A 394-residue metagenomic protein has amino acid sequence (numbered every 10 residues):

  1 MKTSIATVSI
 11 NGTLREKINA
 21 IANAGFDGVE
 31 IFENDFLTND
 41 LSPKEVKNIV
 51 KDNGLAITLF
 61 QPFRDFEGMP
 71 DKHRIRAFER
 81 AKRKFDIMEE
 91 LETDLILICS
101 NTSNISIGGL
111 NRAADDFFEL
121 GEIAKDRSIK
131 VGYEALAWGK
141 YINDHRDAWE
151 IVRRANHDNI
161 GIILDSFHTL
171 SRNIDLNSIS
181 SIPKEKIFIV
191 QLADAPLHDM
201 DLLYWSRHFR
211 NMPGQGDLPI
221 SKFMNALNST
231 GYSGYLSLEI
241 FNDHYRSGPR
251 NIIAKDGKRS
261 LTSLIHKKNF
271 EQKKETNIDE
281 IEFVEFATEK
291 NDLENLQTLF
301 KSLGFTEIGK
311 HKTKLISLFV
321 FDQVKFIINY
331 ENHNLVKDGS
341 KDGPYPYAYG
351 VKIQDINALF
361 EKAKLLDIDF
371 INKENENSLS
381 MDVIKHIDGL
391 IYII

Functional and structural regions predicted by a protein language model:
M1-T93, K255-N277: N-terminal pre-domain/capping segments
T3-T7, V29-I31, I57-P62, I96-I98 (+4 more regions): Hydrophobic faces of well-ordered beta-strands that scaffold small-molecule active sites in alpha/beta enzyme cores
V8-R15, F32-P43, D65-K72, S103-G108 (+4 more regions): Acidic-and-aromatic substrate-binding clefts and catalytic sites of carbohydrate-active enzymes
G28-V29, E119-D217: Acidic/histidine-rich catalytic cores of soluble enzymes
E67-G161, I252, D256, L264 (+1 more regions): Active-site acidic/histidine proton-transfer and metal-coordination neighborhood in alpha/beta enzyme cores
M212, D279-K290, K337-K362, D382-I384: Vicinal oxygen chelate
D243, V320-I327, N357-I394: Vicinal oxygen chelate
N291-T306, L359-L366: Amphipathic alpha-helical segments
